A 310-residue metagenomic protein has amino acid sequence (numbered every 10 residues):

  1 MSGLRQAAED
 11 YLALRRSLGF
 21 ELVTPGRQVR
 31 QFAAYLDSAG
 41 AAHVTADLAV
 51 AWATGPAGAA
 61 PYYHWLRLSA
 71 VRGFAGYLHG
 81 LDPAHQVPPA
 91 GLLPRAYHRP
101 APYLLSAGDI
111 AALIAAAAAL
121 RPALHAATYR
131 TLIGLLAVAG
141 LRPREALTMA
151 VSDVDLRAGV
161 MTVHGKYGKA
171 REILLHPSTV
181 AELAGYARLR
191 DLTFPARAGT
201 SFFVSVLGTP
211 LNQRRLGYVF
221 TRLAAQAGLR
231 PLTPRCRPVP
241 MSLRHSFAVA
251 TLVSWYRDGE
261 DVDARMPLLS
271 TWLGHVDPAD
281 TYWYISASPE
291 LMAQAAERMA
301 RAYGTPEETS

Functional and structural regions predicted by a protein language model:
M1-S310: Conserved catalytic core of the tyrosine transesterase superfamily
